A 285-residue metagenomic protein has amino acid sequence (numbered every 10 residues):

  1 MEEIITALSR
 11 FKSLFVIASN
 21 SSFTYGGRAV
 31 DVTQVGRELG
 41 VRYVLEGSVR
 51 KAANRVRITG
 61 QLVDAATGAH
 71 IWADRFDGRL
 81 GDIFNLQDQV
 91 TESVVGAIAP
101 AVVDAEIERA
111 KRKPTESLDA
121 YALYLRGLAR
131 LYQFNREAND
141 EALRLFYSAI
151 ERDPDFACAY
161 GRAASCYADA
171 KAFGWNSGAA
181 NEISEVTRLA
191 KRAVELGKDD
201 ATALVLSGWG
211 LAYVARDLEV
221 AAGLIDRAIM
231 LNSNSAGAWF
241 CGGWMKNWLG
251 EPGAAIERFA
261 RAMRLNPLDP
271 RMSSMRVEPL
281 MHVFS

Functional and structural regions predicted by a protein language model:
M1-V283: Acidic, proline/glycine-rich low-complexity intrinsically disordered segments
